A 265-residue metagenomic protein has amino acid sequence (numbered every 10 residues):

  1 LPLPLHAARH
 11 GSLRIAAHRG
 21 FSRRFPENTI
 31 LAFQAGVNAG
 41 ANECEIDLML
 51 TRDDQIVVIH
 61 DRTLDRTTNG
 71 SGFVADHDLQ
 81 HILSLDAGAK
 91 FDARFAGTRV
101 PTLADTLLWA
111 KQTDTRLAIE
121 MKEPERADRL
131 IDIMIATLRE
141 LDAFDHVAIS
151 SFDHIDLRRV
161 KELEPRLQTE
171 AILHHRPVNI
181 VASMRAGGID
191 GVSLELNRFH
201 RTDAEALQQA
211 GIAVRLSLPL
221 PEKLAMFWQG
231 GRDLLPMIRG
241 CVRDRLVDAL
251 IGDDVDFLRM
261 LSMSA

Functional and structural regions predicted by a protein language model:
L1-A265: Phosphate-group recognition and catalysis centered on beta-loop-alpha active-site segments
